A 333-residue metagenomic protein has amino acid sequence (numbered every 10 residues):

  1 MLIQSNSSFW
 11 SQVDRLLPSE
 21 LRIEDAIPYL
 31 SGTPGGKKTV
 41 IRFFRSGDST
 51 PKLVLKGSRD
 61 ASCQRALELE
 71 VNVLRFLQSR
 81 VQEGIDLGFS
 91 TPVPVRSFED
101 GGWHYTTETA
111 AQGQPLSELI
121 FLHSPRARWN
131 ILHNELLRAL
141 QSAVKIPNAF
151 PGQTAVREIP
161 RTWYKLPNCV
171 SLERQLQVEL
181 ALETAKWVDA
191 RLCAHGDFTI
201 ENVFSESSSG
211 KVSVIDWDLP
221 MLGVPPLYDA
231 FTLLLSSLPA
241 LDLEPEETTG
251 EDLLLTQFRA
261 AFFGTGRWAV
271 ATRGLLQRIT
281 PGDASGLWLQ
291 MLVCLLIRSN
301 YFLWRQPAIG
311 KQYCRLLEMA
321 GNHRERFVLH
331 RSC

Functional and structural regions predicted by a protein language model:
M1-L30: Juxta-kinase regulatory segment immediately upstream of eukaryotic protein kinase catalytic domains
K37-E70: ATP-binding glycine-rich loop module of kinase domains
V73-I85, A111-A155, Q175-A194, T199-E201: Conserved kinase catalytic-core helix
G88-H104: Short beta-strand micro-motifs within the conserved protein kinase catalytic domain, predominantly in the N-lobe
D100-G101, Y105-R126, K145, L295-I309: A glycine-centered beta->alpha junction motif in the catalytic cores of kinase/phosphotransferase enzymes
V203-S205: Hydrophobic residue at the +6 position relative to the catalytic HRD Asp in the kinase catalytic loop
S208-A261: Active-site Asp-x-Gly
T249-E251, C294-C333: ATP/Mg2+ or Mg2+-diphosphate-binding catalytic cores that bind nucleotide phosphates or diphosphates via glycine-rich
